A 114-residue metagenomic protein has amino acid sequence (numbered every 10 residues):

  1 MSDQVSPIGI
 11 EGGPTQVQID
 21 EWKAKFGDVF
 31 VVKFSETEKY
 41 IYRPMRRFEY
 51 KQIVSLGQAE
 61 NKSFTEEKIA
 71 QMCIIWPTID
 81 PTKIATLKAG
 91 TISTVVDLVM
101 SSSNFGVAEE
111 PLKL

Functional and structural regions predicted by a protein language model:
M1-K23: Short, basic/low-complexity N-terminal boundary segments at the transition from targeting/disordered tails
F26, F34-L114: Short, surface-exposed, charged amphipathic helix/loop patches that serve as local interaction elements
